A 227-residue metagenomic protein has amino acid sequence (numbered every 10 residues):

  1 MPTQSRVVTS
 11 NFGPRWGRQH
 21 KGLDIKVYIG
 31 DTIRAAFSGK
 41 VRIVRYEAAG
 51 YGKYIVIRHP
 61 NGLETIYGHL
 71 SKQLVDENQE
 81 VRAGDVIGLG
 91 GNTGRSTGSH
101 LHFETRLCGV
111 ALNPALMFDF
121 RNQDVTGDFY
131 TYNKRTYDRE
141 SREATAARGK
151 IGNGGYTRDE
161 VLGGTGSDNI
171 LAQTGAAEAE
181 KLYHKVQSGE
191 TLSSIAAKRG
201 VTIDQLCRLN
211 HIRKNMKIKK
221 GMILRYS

Functional and structural regions predicted by a protein language model:
M1-G52, A83, L112-A115, F120 (+4 more regions): Surface-exposed, glycine-biased beta-strand/turn segments
S10, V27, I43, H69-K72 (+2 more regions): A residue-level detector for short acidic-glycine micro-motifs
H20, A35-L74, H100, E104: Zn2+-dependent peptidoglycan hydrolase active-site motif and core
K21, I29-T32, S71, E77 (+3 more regions): Short, conserved secondary-structure segments in the cores of folded domains
T32-I43, K72-G90, K220: Short, well-structured beta-strand-loop connectors
I55-H59, Q79-G152: Conserved, short, structured surface segments that act as functional micro-motifs
L182-Y183, S194-A197, V201-S227: Extracellular LysM carbohydrate-binding repeats and other cell-envelope/extracellular binding modules
